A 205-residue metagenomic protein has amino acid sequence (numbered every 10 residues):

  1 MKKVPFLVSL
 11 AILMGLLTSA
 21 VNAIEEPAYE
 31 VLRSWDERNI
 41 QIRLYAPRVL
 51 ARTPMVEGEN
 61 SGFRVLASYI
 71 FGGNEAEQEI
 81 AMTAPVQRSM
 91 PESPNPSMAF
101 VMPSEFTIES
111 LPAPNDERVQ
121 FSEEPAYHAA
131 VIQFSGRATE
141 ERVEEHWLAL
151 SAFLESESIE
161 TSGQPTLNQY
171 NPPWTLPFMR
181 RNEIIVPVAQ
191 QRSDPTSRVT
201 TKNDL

Functional and structural regions predicted by a protein language model:
K2-L205: A solvent-exposed interaction/effector surface
